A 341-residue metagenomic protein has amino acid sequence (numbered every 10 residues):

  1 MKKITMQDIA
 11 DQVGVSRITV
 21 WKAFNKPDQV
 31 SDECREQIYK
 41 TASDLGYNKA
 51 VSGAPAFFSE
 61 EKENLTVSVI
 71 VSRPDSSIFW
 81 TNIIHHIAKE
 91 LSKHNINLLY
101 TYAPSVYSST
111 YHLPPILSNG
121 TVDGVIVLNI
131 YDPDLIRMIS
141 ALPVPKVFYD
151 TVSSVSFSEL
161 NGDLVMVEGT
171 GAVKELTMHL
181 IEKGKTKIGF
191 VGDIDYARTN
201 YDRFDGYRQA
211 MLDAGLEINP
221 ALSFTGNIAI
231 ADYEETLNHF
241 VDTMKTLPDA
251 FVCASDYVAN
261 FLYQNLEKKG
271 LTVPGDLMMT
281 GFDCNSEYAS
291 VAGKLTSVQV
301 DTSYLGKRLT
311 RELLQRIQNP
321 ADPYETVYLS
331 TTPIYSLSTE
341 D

Functional and structural regions predicted by a protein language model:
K2-I4, S43-F79: N-terminal helix-turn-helix/winged-helix DNA-binding helices and compositionally similar short basic alpha-helical
E61-M178, V241-T246: Alpha-helical recognition/docking segments in bacterial nutrient-uptake and carbohydrate-utilization systems
I78-K93, A172-E175, R198-I218, F261 (+1 more regions): Short, solvent-exposed amphipathic alpha-helices that sit in or adjacent to ligand/effector-binding or catalytic
L91-A103, R208-A231: Short beta-strand elements in bilobed, periplasmic/extracellular small-molecule ligand-binding domains
D163-F190, D205-Q209, A231-H239, A259 (+1 more regions): Hydrophobic alpha-helical segments within soluble ligand-binding/sensing domains
K174-L216, E325-E340: An alpha-beta-alpha
E234, N238-D341: Flexible loop/turn connectors
